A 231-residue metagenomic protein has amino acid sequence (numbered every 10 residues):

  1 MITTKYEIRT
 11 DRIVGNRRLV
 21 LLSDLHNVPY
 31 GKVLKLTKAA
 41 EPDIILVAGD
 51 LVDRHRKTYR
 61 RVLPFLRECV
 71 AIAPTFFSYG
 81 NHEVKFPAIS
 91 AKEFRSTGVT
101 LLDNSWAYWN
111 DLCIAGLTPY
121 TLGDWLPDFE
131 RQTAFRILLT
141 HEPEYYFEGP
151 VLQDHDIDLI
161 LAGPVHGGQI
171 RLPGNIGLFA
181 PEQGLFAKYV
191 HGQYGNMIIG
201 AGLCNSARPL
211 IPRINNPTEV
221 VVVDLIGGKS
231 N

Functional and structural regions predicted by a protein language model:
M1-I13: N-terminal membrane-anchoring alpha-helices
M1-I2, K229-N231: Non-catalytic terminal accessory segments
T10-R12, N27-P29, D53, E83-L161 (+3 more regions): Conserved catalytic scaffold of divalent metal-dependent phosphoesterases
R12-L102: Membrane-embedded segments
R56-R60, G174, P209-P212: Short, solvent-exposed loop/turn segments at secondary-structure boundaries
G167-P173: His/Asp/Glu-enriched short active-site or ligand-binding loop at hydrolase and phosphoryl-transfer sites
P173, A180-Q183: Long helical/loop segments within the catalytic core of UDP-sugar-dependent glycosyltransferases, especially the large
I176, G195-N196: A glycine-centered loop/beta-turn motif at secondary-structure junctions
